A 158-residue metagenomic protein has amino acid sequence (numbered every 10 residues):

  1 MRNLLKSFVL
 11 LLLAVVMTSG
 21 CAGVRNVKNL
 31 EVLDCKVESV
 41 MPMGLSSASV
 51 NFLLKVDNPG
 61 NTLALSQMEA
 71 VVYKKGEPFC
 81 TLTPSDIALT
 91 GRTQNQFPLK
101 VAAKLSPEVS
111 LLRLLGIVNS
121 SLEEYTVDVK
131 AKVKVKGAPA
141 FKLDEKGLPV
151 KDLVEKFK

Functional and structural regions predicted by a protein language model:
M1-C21: Sec-dependent bacterial lipoprotein signal peptides
M17-E38: Bacterial Sec signal peptide processing site at the extreme N-terminus
L33, S39-C80, V133, F141: Post-signal-peptide N-terminal segment of Sec-exported extracytoplasmic proteins
E38-P42, N58-G60, I87-L89, L115-N119: Outer-membrane beta-barrel proteins
S47-N51, Q94-K100, E124-T126: Intrinsic-disorder/low-complexity, polar/charged segments enriched in Ser/Thr/Lys/Arg/Asp/Glu/Gln
P59, K75, L89-Q94, S121 (+1 more regions): A short, structured loop/turn motif at beta-sheet edges
G76-S110: Intrinsically disordered, low-complexity Pro/Gly/Ser/Thr-rich segments with frequent PxxP/GP/PP motifs and embedded
L105-F157: Terminal connector regions
